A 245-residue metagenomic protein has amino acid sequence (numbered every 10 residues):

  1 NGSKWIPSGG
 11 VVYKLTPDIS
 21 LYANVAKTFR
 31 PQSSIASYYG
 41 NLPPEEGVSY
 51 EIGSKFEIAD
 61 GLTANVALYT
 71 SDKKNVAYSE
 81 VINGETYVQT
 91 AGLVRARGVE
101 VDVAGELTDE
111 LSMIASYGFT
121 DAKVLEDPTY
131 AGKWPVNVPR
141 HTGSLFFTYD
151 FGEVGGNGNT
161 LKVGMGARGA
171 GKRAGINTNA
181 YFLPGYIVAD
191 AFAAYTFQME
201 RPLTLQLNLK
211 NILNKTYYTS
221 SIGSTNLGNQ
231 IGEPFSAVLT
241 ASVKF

Functional and structural regions predicted by a protein language model:
N1-S3, G40-E46, Q89-A96, A131-R140 (+2 more regions): Replace "Gram-negative outer membrane beta-barrel proteins" with "bacterial and organellar outer membrane beta-barrel
N1-T16, S37: Signature of Gram-negative outer-membrane beta-barrel scaffolds
V12-L15, P44, S54-F56, G105-D109 (+3 more regions): Residue-level signature of outer-membrane beta-barrel architecture
K14, S20-A26, P44-E106, I114-G118 (+1 more regions): Membrane-embedded beta-barrel scaffold of Gram-negative outer-membrane proteins
L15-D18, I58-D60, K74, L107-D109 (+5 more regions): Short coil turns and loop connectors of transmembrane beta-barrels in diderm outer membranes and organellar homologs
A23, Y50-E51, V136-F245: Conserved C-terminal beta-signal and adjacent last beta-strands/turns of outer-membrane beta-barrel proteins
Q32-G40, V76-G84, T120-G132, R173-Y181 (+1 more regions): Outer-membrane beta-barrel translocator domains and adjoining extracellular loop/strand segments of Gram-negative
T70-D72, T90-I176: Gram-negative outer-membrane beta-barrel transporters
